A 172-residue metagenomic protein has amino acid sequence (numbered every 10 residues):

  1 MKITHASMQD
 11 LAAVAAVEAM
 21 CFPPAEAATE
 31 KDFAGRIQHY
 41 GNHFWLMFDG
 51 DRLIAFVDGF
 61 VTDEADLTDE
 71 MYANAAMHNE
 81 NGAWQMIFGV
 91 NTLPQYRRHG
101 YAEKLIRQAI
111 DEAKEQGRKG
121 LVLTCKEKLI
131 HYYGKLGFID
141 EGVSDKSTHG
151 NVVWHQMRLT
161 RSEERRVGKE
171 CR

Functional and structural regions predicted by a protein language model:
M1-V14: A short beta-loop-alpha structural element at the N-terminal edge of CoA-dependent acyl/N-acetyltransferase catalytic
P24-G50, I54-M77: Active-site rim helix/loop that mediates acceptor-substrate recognition in acyltransferases
A55-V90, R97, R107, S147-W154: Conserved acyl-donor/pantetheine-binding loop and adjacent beta-alpha core of acyl/acetyltransferases and related
T62-E64, T124, G134, I139-Q156: Conserved catalytic-core motifs of GNAT/GCN5-like acyltransferases
I87, L121-L123, R165: Conserved hydrophobic beta-strand within the GNAT/NAT acetyltransferase core sheet that lines the active-site cleft
L93, K126, G168: Residue-level recognition of the GNAT/N-acetyltransferase active site
I106, A113-C125: Conserved GNAT acetyl-CoA-binding A-motif
E164-C171: Conserved small/polar residues in nucleotide/adenosyl-binding loops
